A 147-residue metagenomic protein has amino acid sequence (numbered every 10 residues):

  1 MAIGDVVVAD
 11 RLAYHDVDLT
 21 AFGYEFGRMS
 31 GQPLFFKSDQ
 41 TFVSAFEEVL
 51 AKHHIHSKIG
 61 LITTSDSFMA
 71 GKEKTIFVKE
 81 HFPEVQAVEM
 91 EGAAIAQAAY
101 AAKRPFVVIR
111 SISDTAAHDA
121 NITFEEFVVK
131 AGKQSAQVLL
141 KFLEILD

Functional and structural regions predicted by a protein language model:
M1-D147: Glycine-rich phosphate- or other oxyanion-binding loops that anchor nucleotides, phosphorylated ligands
